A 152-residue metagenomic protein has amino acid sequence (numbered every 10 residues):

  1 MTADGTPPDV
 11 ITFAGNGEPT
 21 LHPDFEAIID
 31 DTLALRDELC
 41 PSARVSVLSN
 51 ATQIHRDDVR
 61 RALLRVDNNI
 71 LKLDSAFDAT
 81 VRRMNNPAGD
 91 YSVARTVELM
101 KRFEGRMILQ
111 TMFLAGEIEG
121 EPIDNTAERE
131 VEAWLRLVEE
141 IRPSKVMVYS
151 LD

Functional and structural regions predicted by a protein language model:
M1-T12, D24-A27: Conserved alpha-helical substructure of the radical SAM core
F13-G17: Short, charge-patterned binding micro-sites
T20-D152: Conserved AdoMet/S-adenosylmethionine-binding subsite of the radical SAM
